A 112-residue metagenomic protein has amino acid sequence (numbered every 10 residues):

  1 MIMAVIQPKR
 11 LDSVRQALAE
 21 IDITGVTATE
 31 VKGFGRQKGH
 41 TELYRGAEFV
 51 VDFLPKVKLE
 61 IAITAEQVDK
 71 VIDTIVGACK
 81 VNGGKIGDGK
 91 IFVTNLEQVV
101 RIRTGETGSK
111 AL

Functional and structural regions predicted by a protein language model:
M1-L112: Positively charged, small/polar-rich N-terminal and surface patches that mediate targeting and assembly and bind
